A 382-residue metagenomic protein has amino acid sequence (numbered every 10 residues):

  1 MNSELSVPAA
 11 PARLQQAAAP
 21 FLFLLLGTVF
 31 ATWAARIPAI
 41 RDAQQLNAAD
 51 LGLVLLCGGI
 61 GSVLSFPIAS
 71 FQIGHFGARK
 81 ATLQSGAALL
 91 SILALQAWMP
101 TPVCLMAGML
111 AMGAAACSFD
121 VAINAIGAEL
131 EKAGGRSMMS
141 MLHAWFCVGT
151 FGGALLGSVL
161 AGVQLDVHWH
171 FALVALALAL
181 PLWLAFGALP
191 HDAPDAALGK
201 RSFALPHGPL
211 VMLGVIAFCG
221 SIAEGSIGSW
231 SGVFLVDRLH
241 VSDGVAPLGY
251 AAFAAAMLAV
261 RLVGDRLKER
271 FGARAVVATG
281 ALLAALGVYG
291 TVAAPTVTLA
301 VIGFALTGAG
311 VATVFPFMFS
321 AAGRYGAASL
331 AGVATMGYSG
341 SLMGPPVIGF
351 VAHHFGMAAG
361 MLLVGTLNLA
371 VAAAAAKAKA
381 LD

Functional and structural regions predicted by a protein language model:
A35-A49, S229-V245: Short amphipathic helix-loop junctions that connect adjacent transmembrane helices in Major Facilitator Superfamily/SLC
L64-V103: Conserved MFS/SLC helix-loop-helix module at the cytosolic interface between two early adjacent transmembrane helices
S65-A78, A161, V260-G272, A352: Helix-to-loop junctions at the C-terminal end of transmembrane segments in multipass secondary transporters
K80-A94, A275-G290: Structural signature of the two symmetry-related core transmembrane helices
A97-G108, V292-I302: Helix-loop junctions at membrane interfaces in 12-TM secondary transporters
G108-A144: Cytoplasmic helix-loop-helix junction between adjacent transmembrane helices in 12-TM secondary transporters
H168-G187, A359-K377: Symmetry-related core transmembrane helices of the 12-TM Major Facilitator Superfamily/SLC fold
Y325-L367: A late C-terminal transmembrane helix in Major Facilitator Superfamily
